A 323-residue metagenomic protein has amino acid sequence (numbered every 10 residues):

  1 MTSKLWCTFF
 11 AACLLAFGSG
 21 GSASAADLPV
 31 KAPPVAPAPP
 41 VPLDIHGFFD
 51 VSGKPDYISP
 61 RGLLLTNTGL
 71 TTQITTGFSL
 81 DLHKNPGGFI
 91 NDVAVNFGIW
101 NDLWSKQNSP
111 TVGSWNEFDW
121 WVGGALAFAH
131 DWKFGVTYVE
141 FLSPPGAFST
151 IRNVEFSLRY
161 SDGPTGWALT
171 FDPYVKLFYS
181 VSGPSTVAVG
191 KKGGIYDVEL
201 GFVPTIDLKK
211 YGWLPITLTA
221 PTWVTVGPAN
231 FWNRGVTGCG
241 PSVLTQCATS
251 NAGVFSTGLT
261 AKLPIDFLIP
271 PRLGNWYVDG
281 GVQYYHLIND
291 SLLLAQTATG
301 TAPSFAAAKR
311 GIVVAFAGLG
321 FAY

Functional and structural regions predicted by a protein language model:
M1-D44: Cleavable N-terminal export/targeting peptides
A26-P86, I90-S109: Short glycine/proline- and aromatic-enriched beta-strand/turn motifs that initiate or cap beta-hairpins
V35-H46, D81-N96, P110, F128-K133 (+4 more regions): Short loop/turn motifs that connect adjacent beta-strands in outer-membrane beta-barrel proteins
I45, T66-I74, S114-F118, F148-V154 (+3 more regions): Residues that define the transmembrane beta-barrel architecture of outer-membrane proteins
V51-S59, L80, I99-Q107, L126 (+8 more regions): Transmembrane beta-strands of outer-membrane beta-barrel pores
S59-T66, S105-N116, G146-I151, G183-K192 (+2 more regions): Outer-membrane beta-barrel translocator domains and adjoining extracellular loop/strand segments of Gram-negative
L64-T66, N85-T150, I288-D290: Surface-exposed loop and membrane-interface regions of Gram-negative outer-membrane beta-barrel proteins
A220, L259-Y323: Predominantly the C-terminal beta-signal and adjacent terminal strand-loop region of outer-membrane beta-barrel
